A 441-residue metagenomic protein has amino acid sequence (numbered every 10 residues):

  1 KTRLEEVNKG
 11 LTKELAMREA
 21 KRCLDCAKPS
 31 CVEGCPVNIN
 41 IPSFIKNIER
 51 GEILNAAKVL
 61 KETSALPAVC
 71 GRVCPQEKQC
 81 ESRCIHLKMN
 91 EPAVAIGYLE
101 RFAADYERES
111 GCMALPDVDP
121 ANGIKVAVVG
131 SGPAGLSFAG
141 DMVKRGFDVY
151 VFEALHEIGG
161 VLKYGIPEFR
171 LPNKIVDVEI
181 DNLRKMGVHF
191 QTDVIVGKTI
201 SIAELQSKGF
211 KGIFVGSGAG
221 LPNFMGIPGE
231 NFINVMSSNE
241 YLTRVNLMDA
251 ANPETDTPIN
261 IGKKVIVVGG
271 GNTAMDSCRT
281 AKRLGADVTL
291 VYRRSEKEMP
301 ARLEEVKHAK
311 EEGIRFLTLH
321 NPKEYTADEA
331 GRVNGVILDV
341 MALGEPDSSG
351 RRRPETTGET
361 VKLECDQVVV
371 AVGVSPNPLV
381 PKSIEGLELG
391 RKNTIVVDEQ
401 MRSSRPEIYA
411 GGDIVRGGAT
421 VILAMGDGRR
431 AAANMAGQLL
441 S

Functional and structural regions predicted by a protein language model:
T2-A20, N40-R72, N90-V118, V245-N246 (+1 more regions): Ferredoxin-type iron-sulfur electron-transfer modules in oxidoreductases and energy-metabolism complexes
D25-R50, V69-R101, A154-E157, G187-F190: Iron-sulfur cluster-binding cysteine motifs and their immediate structural context in ferredoxin-like electron-transfer
N55, P120, K125-V129, D177-I227 (+4 more regions): Feature captures the FAD/FMN-dependent oxidoreductase FAD-binding
A103-P120, V178-K198, P222-L284, L389-S404: Glycine-rich dinucleotide-binding loop and its adjacent helix/turn
I124-Y150, A274-K282: N-terminal Rossmann-like FAD-binding beta1-loop-alpha1 element of flavoenzymes
D148-V151, L155-Q191, C278-E324: Rossmann-like dinucleotide-binding cores of NAD(P)H-dependent redox enzymes
N231-G262, P346-G418: FAD-site-proximal beta/loop scaffold in flavoenzymes
S277, I414-S441: A conserved FAD-binding loop/helix module that cradles the flavin
